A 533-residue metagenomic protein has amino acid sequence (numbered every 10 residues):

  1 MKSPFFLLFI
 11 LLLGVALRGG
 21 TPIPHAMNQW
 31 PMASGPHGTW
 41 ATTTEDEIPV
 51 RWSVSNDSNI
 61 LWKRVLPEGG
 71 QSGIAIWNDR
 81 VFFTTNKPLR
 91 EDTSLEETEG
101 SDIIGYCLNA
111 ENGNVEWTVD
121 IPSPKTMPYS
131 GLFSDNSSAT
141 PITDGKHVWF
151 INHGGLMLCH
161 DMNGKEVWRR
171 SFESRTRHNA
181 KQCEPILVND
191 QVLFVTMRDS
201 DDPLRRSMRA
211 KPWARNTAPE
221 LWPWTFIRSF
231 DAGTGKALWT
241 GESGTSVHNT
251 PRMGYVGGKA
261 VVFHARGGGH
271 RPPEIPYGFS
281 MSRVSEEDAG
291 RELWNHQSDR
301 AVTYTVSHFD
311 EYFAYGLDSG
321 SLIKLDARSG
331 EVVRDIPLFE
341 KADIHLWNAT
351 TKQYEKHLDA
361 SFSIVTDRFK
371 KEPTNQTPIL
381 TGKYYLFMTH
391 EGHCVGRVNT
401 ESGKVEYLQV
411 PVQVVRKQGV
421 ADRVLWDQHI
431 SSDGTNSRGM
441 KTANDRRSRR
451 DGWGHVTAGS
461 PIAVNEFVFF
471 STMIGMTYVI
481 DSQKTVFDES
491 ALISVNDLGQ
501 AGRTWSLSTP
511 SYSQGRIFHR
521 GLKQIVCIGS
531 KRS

Functional and structural regions predicted by a protein language model:
M1-F5: Positively charged n-region of N-terminal signal peptides that target proteins for export
F6-A16: Bacterial N-terminal signal peptides
G20-S533: Noncatalytic, solvent-exposed loop/strand surfaces of beta-propeller-type extracellular/periplasmic domains
